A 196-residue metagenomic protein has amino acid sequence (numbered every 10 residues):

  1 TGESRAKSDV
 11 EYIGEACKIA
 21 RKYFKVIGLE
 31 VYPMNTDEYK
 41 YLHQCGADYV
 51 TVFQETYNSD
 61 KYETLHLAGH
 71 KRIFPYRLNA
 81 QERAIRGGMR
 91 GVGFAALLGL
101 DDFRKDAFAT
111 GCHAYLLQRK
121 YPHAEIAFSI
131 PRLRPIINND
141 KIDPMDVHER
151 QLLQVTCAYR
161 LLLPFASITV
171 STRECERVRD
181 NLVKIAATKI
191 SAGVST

Functional and structural regions predicted by a protein language model:
T1-A84, G91-G93, P122-A124, S129: Core AdoMet radical
S4-A6, I27-E30, M34, A80-D106 (+2 more regions): Conserved strand-turn element in the central/C-terminal portion of the radical SAM core barrel that lines
S8-Y12, A68-Y76, D102-A109, D143-Q151: Alpha-helix N-cap and loop-to-helix initiation/capping positions
D9-A16, E38, Y76-A80, T110-L117 (+3 more regions): A general structural detector for well-ordered alpha-helical segments in enzyme core domains, enriched
G28, C112, T196: Functionally engaged cysteine thiol sites
N35-Q44, R90, L100-L116, C175-I185: Catalytic cores of alpha/beta
V52, A84, A114, Y159 (+1 more regions): Conserved, mostly hydrophobic/aromatic
F108, Q118-T196: Auxiliary Fe-S-binding modules of radical SAM enzymes
